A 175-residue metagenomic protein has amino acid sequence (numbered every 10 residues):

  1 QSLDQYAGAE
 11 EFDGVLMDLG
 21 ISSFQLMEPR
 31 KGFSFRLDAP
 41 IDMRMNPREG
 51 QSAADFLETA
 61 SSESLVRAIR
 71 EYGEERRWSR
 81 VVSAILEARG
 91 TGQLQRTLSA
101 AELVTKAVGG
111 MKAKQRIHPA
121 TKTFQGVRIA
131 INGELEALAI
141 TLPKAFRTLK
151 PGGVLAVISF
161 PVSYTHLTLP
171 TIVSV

Functional and structural regions predicted by a protein language model:
Q1-L167, S174: S-adenosyl-L-methionine-dependent methyltransferase catalytic core, i.e., the SAM/SAH-binding region
